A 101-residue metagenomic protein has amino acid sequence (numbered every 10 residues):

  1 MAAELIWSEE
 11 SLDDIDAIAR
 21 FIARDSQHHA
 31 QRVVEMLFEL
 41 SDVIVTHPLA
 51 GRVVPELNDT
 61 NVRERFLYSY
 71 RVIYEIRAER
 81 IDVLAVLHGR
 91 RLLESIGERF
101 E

Functional and structural regions predicted by a protein language model:
M1-V62, R80, E98-E101: Basic, Lys/Arg-enriched alpha-helical interface segments
L67-Y70, E75-E101: Enriched for short, Lys/Arg-rich terminal
